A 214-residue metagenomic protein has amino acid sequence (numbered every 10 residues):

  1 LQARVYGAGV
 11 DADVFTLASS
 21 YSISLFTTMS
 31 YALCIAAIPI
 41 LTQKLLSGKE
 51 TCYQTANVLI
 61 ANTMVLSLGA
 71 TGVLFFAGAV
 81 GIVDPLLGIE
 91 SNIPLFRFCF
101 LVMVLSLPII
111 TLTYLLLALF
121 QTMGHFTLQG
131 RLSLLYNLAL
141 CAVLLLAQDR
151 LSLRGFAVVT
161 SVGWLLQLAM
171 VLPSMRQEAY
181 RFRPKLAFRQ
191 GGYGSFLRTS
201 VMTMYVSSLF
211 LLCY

Functional and structural regions predicted by a protein language model:
L1-Y214: Membrane-embedded alpha-helical bundles of multi-pass transporters/translocases, especially carrier/permease families
